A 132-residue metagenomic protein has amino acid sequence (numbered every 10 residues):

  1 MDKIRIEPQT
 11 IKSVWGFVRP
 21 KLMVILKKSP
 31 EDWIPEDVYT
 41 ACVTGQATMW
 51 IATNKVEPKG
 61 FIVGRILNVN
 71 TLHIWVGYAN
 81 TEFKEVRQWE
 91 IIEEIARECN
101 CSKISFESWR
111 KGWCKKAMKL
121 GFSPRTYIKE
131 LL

Functional and structural regions predicted by a protein language model:
M1-W33: Short amphipathic alpha-helix that is part of the acyltransferase structural core
Q9-K12, G16, P20, E36 (+2 more regions): Generic alpha-helical secondary structure signal
S29-A47: Active-site rim helix/loop that mediates acceptor-substrate recognition in acyltransferases
T44-F83: Conserved donor-binding loop and adjoining core beta-sheet/short helix segment in diverse acyl/aminoacyl transferases
A47, K119-F122: Short glycine-aromatic motifs
V69-L120: Acyl-donor binding region in acyl/amide transferases
S123-L132: Conserved catalytic-core motifs of GNAT/GCN5-like acyltransferases
